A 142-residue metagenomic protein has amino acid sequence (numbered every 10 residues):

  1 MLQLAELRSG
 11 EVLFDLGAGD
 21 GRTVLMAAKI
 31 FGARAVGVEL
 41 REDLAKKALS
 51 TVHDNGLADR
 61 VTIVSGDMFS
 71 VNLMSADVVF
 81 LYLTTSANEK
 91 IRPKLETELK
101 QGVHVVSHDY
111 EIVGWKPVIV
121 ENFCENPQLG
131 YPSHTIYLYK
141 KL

Functional and structural regions predicted by a protein language model:
M1-G10: Conserved alpha-helix/loop element of class I SAM-dependent methyltransferases that forms part of the SAM/SAH-binding
G10-G19: Conserved class I S-adenosyl-L-methionine
G21-L25: Glycine-rich SAM-binding Motif I of class I
R34-E39: Conserved SAM-binding motif I beta-strand of class I
A45-S75: S-adenosyl-L-methionine
M74-K90: A short SAM/SAH-binding and catalytic strip from SAM-dependent methyltransferases
S86-L142: C-terminal substrate-binding/active-site "lid" region of AdoMet-derived donor-dependent transferases
